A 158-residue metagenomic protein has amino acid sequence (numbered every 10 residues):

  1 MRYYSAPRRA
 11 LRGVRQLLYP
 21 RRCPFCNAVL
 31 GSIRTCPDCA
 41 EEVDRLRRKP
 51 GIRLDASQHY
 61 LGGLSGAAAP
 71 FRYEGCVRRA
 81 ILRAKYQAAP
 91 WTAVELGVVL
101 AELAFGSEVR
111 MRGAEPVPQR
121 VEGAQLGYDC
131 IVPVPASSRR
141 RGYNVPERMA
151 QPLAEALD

Functional and structural regions predicted by a protein language model:
M1-D158: Glycine-rich phosphate/pyrophosphate-handling loop used in enzymes and phosphotransfer proteins
